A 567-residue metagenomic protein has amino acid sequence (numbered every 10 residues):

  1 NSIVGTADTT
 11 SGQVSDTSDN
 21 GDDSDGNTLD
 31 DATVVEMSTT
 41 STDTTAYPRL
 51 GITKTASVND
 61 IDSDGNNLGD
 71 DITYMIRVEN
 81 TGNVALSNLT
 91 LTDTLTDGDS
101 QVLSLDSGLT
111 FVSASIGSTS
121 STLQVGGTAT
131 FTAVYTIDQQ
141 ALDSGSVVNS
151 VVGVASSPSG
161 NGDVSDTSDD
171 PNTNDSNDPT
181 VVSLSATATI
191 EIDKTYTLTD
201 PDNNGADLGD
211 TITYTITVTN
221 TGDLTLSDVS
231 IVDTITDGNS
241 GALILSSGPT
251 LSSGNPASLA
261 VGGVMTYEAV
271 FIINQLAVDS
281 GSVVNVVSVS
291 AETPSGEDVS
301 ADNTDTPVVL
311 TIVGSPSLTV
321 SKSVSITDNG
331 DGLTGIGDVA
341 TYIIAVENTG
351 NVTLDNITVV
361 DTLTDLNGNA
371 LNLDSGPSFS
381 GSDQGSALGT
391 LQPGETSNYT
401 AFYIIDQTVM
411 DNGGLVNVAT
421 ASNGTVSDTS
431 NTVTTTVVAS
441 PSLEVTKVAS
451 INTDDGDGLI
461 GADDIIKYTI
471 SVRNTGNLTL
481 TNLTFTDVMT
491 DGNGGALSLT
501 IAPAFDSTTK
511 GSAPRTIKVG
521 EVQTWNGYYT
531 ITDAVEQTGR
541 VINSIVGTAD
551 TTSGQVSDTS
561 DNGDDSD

Functional and structural regions predicted by a protein language model:
N1-D567: Exported/extracytosolic protein signature
